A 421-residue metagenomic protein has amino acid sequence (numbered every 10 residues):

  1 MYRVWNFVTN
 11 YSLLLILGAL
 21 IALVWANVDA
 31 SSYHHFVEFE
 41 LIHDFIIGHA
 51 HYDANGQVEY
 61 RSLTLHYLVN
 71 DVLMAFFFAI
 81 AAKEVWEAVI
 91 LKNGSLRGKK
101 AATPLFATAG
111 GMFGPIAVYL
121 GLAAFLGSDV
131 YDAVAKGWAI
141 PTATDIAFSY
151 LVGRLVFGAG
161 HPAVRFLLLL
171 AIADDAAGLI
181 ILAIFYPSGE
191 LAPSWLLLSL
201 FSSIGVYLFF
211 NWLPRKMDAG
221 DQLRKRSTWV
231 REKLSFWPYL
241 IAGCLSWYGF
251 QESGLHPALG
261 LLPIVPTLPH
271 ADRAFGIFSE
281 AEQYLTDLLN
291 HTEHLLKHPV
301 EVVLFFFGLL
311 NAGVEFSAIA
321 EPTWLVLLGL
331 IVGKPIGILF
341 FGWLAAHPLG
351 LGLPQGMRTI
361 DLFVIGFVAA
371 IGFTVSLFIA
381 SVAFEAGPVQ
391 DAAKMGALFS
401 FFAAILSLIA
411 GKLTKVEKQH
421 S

Functional and structural regions predicted by a protein language model:
M1-F7, N27, G205-E252, P257-T359 (+1 more regions): Predominantly late transmembrane helices and immediately cytosolic-facing juxtamembrane segments
A19, L23-S31, V72-A88, T108-A124 (+10 more regions): Transmembrane alpha-helical segments of multi-pass membrane transport proteins and ion-pumping complexes
W25-D44, A50-Y60, I80-R97, F113-A139 (+1 more regions): Transmembrane alpha-helix boundary signature
T64, R97-F106, D129-T142, A159-L170 (+4 more regions): The feature identifies polytopic integral membrane transport proteins across all domains of life
Y67-F78, V130-A147, A192-I204, A258-L262 (+2 more regions): Structural signature of hydrophobic alpha-helical transmembrane segments
A88-L120, A192-I204, A318-G333, T359 (+2 more regions): Entry/N-cap segments of selected transmembrane alpha helices and their immediately preceding amphipathic helices
L91-G98, G127-D132, R154-V164, A173 (+5 more regions): Juxtamembrane helix-boundary/capping and inter-helix hinge elements in multi-pass membrane proteins
G121-K136, I184-W195, Y248-A258, N311-T323 (+1 more regions): Helix-coil boundary and interhelical linker segments in multi-pass alpha-helical membrane proteins
